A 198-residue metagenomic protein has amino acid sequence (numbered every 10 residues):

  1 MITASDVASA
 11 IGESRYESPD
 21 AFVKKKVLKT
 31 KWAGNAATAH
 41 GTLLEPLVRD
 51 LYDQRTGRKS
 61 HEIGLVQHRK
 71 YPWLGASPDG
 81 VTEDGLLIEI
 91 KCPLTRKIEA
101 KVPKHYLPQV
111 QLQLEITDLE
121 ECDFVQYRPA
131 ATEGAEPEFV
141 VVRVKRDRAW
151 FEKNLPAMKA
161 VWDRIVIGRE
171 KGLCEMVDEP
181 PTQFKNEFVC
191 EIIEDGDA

Functional and structural regions predicted by a protein language model:
M1-A198: Accessory terminal regions of nucleic-acid processing enzymes
